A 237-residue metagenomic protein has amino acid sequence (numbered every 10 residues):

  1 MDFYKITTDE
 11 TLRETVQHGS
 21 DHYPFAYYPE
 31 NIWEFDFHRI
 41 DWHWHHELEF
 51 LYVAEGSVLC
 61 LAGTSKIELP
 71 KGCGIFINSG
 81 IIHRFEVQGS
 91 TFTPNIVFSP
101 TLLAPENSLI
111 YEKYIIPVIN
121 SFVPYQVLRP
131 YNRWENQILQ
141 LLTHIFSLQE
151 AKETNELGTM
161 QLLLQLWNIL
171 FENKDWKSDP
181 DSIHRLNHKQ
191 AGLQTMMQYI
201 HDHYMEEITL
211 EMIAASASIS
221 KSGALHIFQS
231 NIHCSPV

Functional and structural regions predicted by a protein language model:
M1-P70, V87, E112, Q126: Generic protein-terminus/edge-of-domain signal
G72, G223-F228: Short hydrophobic/aromatic patch on the recognition helix
G80-L103, S108-I110: Ligand-binding loop in jelly-roll beta-barrel domains
T101-Q126: Double-stranded beta-helix
P124-E135, L148-E206, L210-A217, S230-V237: Short, Lys/Arg-enriched, Trp-marked, Pro/Gly-tolerant hinge/linker segments that flank
L142-I145: Short, Lys/Arg-enriched alpha-helical recognition elements, typified by the DNA-recognition helix
S220: Helix-turn-helix DNA-binding motif, specifically the short coil turn and the N-cap/start of the second
